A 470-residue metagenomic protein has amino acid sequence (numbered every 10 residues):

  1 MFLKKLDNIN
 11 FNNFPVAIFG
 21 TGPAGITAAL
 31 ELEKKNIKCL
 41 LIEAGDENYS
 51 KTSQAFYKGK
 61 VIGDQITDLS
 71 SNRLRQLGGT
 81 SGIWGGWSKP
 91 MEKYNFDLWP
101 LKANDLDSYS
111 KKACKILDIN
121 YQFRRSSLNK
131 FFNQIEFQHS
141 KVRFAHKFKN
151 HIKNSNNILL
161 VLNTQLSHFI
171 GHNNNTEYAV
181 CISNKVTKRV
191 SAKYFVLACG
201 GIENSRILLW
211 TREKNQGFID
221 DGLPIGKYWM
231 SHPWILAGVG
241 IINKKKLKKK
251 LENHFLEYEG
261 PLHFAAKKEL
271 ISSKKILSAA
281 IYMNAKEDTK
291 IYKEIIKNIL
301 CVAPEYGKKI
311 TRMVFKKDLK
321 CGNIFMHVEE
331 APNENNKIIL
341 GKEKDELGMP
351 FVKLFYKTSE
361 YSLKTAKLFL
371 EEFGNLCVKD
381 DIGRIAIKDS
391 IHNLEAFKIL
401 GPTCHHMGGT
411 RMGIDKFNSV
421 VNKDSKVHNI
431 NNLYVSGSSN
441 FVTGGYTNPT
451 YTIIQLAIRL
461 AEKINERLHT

Functional and structural regions predicted by a protein language model:
M1-V16, K34-K35, E466-H469: Extreme N-terminal leader/targeting segments of oxidoreductases
F14-L41: N-terminal Rossmann-like FAD-binding beta1-loop-alpha1 element of flavoenzymes
G22-P23, I202, E360, N440: Residue-level detector of alpha-helix initiation sites
K34, F169, V180-E252, G437 (+3 more regions): Glycine-rich loop(s) and the adjacent beta-strand/alpha-helix scaffold that form part
Q54, K58-F123, E334-I338, E346: Redox-cofactor-proximal catalytic regions of oxidoreductases
G59, G222-Y228, H232-P350, T403-H406 (+1 more regions): FAD cofactor-binding and catalytic pocket of flavoenzymes
I66, L101-T176, F397-P402, R411: Conserved redox-cofactor binding core of oxidoreductases
V161-H172, L319-V328, P350-K357, Y361-T443 (+1 more regions): A glycine-rich dinucleotide-binding beta-alpha-beta segment and adjacent secondary-structure elements that constitute
